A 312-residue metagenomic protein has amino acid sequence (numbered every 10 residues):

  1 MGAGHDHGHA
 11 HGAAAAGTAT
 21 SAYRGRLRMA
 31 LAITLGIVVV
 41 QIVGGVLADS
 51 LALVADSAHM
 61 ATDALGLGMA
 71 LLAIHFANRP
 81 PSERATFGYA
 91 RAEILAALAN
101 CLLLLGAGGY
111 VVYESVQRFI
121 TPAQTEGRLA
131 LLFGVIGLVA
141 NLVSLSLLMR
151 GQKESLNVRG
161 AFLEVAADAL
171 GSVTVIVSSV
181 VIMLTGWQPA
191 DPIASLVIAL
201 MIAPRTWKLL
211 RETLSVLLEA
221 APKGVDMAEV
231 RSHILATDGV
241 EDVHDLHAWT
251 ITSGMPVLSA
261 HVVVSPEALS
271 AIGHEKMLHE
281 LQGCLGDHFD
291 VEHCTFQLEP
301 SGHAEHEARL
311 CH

Functional and structural regions predicted by a protein language model:
G2-G25, M29, A52, A58 (+2 more regions): Alpha-helical transmembrane segments and adjacent TM-loop junctions that form the membrane-embedded core of multi-pass
R28-V43, A140: First transmembrane helix
L35, V39, A64, A169-V173: Hydrophobic alpha-helical transmembrane bundles that constitute the permease/transmembrane domains of multi-pass
I42-V54: Short, hydrophobic transmembrane alpha-helix segments
